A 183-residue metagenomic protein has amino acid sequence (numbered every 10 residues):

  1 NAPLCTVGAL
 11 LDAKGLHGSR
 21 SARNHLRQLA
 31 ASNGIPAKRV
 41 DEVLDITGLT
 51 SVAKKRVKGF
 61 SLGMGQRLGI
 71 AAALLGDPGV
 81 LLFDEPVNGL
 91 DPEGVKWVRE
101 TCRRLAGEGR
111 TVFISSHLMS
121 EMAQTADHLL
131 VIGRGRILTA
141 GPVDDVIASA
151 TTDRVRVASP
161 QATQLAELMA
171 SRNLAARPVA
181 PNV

Functional and structural regions predicted by a protein language model:
N1-G133, T139: ABC transporter nucleotide-binding domains
D144-A148: Short acidic-hydrophobic catalytic motif
T152-V183: Short, charged/small-residue-rich alpha-helical element at the C-terminal edge of ABC transporter nucleotide-binding
